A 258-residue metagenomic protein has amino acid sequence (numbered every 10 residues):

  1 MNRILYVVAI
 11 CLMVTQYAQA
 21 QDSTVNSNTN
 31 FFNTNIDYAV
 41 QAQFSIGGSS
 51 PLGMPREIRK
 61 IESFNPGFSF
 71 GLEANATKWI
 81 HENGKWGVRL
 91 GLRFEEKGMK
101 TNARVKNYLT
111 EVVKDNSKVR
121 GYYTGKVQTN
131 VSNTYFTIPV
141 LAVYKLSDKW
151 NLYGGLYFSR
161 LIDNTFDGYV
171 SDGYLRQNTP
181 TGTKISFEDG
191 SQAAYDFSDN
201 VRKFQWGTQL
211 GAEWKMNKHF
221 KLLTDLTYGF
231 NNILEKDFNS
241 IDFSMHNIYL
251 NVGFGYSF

Functional and structural regions predicted by a protein language model:
M1-N35: Cleavable N-terminal export/targeting peptides
N30-I46: Transmembrane beta-strand segments of Gram-negative outer membrane beta-barrel proteins
N33, T77-N83, S147, N217-H219: Outer-membrane beta-barrel channels and translocator barrels
A42-F44, F70-K78, L92-F94, I138-Y144 (+4 more regions): Residues on the lipid-exposed face of transmembrane beta-strands in outer-membrane beta-barrel proteins
G48-G67, K97-T134, L161-K203, N231-Y249: Extracellular/periplasm-exposed beta-strand and loop segments of Gram-negative cell-envelope proteins, dominated by
G67-G71, K85-G87, N133-T137, S147: Short connector loops at helix/strand junctions that flank enzyme active sites, especially segments positioning acidic
G84-V88, K149-L152, K218-T224: Repeated loop/turn-to-beta-strand initiation elements of outer-membrane beta-barrel proteins
G87-G98: Early exported N-terminus immediately downstream of N-terminal targeting peptides
